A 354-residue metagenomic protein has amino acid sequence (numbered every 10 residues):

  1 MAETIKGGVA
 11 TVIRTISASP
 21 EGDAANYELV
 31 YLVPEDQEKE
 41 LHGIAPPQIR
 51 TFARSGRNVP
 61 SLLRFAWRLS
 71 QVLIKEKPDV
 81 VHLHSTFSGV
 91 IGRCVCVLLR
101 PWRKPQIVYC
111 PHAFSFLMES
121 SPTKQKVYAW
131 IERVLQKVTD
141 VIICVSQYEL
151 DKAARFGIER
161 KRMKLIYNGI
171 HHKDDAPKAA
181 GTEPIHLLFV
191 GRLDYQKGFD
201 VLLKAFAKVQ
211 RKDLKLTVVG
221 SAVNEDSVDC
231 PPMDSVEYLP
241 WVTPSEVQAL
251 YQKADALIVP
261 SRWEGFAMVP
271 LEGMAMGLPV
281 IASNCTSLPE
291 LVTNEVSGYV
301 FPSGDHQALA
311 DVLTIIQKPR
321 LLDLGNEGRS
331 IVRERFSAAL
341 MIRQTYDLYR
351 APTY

Functional and structural regions predicted by a protein language model:
M1-G7, T11-L62, K152, L165 (+1 more regions): N-terminal strand-loop element at the rim of the active site of nucleotide-sugar-dependent glycosyltransferases
R64, Q106, F116-V134, H172: Nucleotide-sugar donor phosphate/pyrophosphate-binding loop at the beta->alpha transition of glycosyltransferases
A180-K197, L203-F206: Conserved donor-binding/catalytic core segment of Leloir-type glycosyltransferases
S227-S245: Nucleotide-activated donor-binding/catalytic signature segment of Leloir-type glycosyltransferases, i.e., the conserved
W241-V242, A249-A254: Short alpha-helical donor nucleotide-sugar binding micro-motif in glycosyltransferases
R262: Aromatic "clamp/platform" in nucleotide-sugar-dependent glycosyltransferases that forms part of the donor/acceptor
P279-A282: Short hydrophobic beta-strand element within catalytic cores of glycosyltransferases and related nucleotide-activated
N294-E295, Y299-H306, T314-P319: Conserved acidic donor-binding segment of nucleotide-sugar-dependent glycosyltransferases
